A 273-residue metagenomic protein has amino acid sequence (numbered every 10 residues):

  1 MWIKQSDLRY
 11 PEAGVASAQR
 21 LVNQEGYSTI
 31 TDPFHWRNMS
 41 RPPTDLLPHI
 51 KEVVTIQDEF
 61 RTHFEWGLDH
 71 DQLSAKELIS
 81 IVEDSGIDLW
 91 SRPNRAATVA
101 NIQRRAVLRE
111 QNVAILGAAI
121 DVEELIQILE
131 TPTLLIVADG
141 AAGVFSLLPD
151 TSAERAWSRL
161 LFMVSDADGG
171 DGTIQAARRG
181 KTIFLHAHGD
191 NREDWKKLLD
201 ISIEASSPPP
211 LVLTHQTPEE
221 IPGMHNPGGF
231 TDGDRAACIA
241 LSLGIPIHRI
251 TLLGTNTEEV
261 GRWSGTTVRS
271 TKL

Functional and structural regions predicted by a protein language model:
W2, G14, A18-V22, G26-V113 (+2 more regions): N-terminal donor/sugar-recognition subdomains of glycan-related enzymes, prototypically the membrane-proximal stem
R92, R105-E110, P132-L134, G140-I245: Acidic/Gly/His-enriched mid-domain segments of enzyme catalytic cores or analogous surface patches that mediate
I115-I120, D139, H225-G233, C238 (+1 more regions): Glycine-rich anion-binding loop/nest that anchors nucleotide
A118-V122, G170-D171, T182, T251: C-terminal catalytic "cap/lid" subdomain
I120-D121, D190, P218, T257: Short, glycine-/Ser/Thr-/acidic-enriched flexible segments
E219, L252-G254, V268: Buried, small/hydrophobic-residue-enriched core segments of structured protein domains
